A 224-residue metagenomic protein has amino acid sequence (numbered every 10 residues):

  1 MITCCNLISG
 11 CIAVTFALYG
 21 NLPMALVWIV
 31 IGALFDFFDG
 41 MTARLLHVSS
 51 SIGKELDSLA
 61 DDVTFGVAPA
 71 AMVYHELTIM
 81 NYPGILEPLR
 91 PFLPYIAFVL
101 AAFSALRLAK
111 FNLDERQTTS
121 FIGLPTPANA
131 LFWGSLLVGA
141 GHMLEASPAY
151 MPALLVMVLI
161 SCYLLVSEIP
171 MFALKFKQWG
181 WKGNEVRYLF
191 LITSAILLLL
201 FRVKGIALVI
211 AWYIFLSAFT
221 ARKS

Functional and structural regions predicted by a protein language model:
M1-C4, L45-A109: Multi-pass membrane catalytic core of lipid/isoprenoid biosynthesis enzymes
M1-F37, L198, L208-V209, T220: Topogenic membrane-insertion module of multi-pass membrane proteins
I2-C5, A25-G32, I96-F103, N129 (+3 more regions): Hydrophobic alpha-helical transmembrane segments of polytopic
I8, L34, F38-T42, L59 (+1 more regions): Active-site His/Glu-centered metal-binding helix of metallohydrolases
C11-V14, I31, P69, A102-A105 (+2 more regions): Alpha-helical transmembrane segments of polytopic integral membrane proteins, especially the permease/helical cores
I12-V27, P69-Y95, L136-A153, L200-V203: Helix-coil boundary and interhelical linker segments in multi-pass alpha-helical membrane proteins
D39-S50, F111-E115, T119, A173 (+1 more regions): Cytosolic, membrane-interface loops and tails of multi-pass inner-membrane proteins
T118-S224: C-terminal membrane-associated helical module and adjoining short loops/tails
